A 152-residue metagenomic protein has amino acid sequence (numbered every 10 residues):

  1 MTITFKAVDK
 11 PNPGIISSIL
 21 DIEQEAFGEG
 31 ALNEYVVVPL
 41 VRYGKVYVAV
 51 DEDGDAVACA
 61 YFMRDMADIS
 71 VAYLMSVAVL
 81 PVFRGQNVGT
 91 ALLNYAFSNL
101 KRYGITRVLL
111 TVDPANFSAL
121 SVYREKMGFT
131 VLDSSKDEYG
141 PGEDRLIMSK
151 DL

Functional and structural regions predicted by a protein language model:
I3-V82, L93-Y95, N99, D151: Acetyl-CoA-dependent GNAT
Y43, D68-S70, N116, E138-D144: Short acidic/glycine-enriched loop/turn segments that link adjacent beta-strands
D55, L80-N94, Y103, P114-S121 (+1 more regions): Conserved glycine-rich acetyl-CoA-binding loop
R84, T90, P141-I147: Conserved N-terminal glycine/acidic-rich loop preference
L100-T111: Conserved GNAT acetyl-CoA-binding A-motif
L109-V112, G128-L146: Conserved catalytic-core motifs of GNAT/GCN5-like acyltransferases
